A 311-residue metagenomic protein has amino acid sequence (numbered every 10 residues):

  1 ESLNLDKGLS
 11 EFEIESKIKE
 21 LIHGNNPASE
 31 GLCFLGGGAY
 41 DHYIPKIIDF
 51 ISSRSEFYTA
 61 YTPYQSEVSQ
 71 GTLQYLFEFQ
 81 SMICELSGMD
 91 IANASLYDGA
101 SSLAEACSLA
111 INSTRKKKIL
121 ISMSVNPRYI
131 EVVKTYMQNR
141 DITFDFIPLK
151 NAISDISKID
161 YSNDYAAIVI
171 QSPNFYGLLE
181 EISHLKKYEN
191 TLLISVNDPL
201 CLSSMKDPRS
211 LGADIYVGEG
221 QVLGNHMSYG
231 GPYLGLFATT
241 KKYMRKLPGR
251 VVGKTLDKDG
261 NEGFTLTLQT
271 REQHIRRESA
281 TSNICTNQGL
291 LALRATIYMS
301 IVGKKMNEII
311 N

Functional and structural regions predicted by a protein language model:
S2-F77, I275: N-terminal entrance/gating region of PLP-dependent enzymes' catalytic architecture
Y64-V68, E85-A104: Short loop-beta-helix segment that forms the pyridoxal 5′-phosphate
Y97, I121-L178: PLP-dependent aminotransferase-class I/II
R140-P148, L185-L200: Short beta-strand/loop segments at the ligand-binding rim of alpha/beta enzyme cores
D155-I156, P173-N190, L200-D207: Active-site core of PLP-dependent enzymes with the aminotransferase class I/II
R209-N225: Conserved active-site segment immediately N-terminal to the catalytic lysine that forms the internal aldimine
L223-N311: Active-site C-terminal subdomain of aminotransferase-like
